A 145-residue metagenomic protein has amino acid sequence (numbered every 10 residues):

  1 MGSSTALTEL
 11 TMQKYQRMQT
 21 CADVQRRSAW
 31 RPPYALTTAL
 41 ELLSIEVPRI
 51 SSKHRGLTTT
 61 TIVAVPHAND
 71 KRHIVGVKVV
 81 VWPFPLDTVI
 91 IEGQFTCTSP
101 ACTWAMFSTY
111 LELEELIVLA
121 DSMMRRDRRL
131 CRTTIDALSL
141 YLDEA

Functional and structural regions predicted by a protein language model:
M1-A145: Short gly/ser-rich loop at a beta-strand->alpha-helix junction or flexible surface loop bordering the NTP-binding
